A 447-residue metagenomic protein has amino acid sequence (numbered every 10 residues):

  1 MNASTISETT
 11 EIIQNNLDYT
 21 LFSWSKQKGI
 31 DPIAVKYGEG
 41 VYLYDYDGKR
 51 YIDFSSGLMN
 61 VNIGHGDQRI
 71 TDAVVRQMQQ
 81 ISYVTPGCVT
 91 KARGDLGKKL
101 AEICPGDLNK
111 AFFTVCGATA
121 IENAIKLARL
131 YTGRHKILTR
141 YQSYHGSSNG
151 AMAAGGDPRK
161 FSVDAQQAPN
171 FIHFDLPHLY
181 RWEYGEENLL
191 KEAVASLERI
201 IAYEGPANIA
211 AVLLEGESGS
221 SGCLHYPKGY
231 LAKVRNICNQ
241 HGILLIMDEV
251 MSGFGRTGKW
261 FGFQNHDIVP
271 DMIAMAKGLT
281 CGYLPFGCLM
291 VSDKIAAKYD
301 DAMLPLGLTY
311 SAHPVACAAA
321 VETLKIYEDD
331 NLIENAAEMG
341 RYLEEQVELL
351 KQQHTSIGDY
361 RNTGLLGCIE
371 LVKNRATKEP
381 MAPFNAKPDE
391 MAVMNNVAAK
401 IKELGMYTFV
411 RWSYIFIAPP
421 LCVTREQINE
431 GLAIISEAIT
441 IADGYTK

Functional and structural regions predicted by a protein language model:
N2-K447: Conserved N-terminal phosphate-binding loop of PLP-dependent enzymes in the Aspartate aminotransferase
